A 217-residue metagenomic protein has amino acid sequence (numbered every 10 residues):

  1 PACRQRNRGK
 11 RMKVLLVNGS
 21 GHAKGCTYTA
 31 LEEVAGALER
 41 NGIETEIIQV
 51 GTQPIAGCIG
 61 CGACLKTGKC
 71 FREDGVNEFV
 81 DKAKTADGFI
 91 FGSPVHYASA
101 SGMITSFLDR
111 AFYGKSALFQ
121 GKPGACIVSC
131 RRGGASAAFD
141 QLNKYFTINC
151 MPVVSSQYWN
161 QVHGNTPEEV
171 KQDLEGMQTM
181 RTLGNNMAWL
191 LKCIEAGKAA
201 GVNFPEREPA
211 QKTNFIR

Functional and structural regions predicted by a protein language model:
P1-R11: Short, Lys/Arg-enriched N-terminal segments with co-localized hydrophobic residues within the first ~10-30 amino acids
K13-N41: N-terminal beta1-alpha1 ligand-phosphate binding loop
V17-S20, V50, V128-R131: Cofactor-binding loop segments of dinucleotide-utilizing enzymes, especially the Rossmann-like FAD- and NAD(P)+-binding
I43-Q53: A short beta-strand-loop structural module common to alpha/beta enzyme folds
Q53-A83, Q211-R217: Cysteine-cluster motifs in flexible loop/terminal segments that predominantly coordinate metals
T67-Y158: Helix-loop-strand module that forms the ligand-binding subsite of alpha/beta enzymes
P152-R217: Glycine-rich phosphate/pyrophosphate-binding loop and the adjoining helix
